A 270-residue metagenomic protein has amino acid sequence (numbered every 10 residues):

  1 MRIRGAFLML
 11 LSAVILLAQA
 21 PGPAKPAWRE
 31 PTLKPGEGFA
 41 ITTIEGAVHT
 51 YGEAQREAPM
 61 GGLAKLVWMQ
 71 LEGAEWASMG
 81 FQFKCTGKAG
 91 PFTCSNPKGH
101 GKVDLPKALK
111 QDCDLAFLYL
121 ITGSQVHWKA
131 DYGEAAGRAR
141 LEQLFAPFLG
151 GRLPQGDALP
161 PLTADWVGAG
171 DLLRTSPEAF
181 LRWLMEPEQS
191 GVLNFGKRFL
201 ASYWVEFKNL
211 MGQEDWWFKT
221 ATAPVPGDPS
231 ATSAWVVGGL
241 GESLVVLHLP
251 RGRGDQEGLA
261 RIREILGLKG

Functional and structural regions predicted by a protein language model:
M1-R4: Positively charged n-region of N-terminal signal peptides that target proteins for export
A6-L16: Bacterial N-terminal signal peptides
Q19-A54: Beta-lactamase-like hydrolase cores
K34-E37, E53-Q55, P59, L63-A64 (+5 more regions): Extracytoplasmic
F39, E57-F83, A108, V245: Active-site SXXK
H49-L63, K102, P106, Y132-E134 (+1 more regions): Active-site-proximal helix/loop microenvironment of the serine DD-peptidase/beta-lactamase transpeptidase fold
A77-E142, G150: Conserved catalytic neighborhood of penicillin-recognizing serine enzymes
A169-K269: A penicillin-recognizing enzyme superfamily signal
